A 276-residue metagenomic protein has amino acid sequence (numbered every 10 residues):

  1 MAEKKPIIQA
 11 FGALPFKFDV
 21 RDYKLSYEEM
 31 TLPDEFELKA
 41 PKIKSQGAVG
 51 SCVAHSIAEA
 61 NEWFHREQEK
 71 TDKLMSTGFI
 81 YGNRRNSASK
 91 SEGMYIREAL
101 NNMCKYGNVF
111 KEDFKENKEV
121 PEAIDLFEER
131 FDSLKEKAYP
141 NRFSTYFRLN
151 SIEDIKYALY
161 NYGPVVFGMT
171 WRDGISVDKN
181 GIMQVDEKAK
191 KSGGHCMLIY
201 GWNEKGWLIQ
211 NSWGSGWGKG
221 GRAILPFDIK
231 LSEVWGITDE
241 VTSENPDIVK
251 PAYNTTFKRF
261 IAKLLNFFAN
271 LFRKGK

Functional and structural regions predicted by a protein language model:
M1-M75, S91-F114, K250-Y253: Structured alpha-helical subdomains that flank or immediately precede key functional sites
A2-K4, A58-E62, N86-Q210, S215-R259: Predominantly the structural core of cysteine protease catalytic domains
Q9, L14-F16, D125, E129 (+2 more regions): Short non-domain terminal segments
P15, V20-D22, F131, F147 (+1 more regions): Prokaryotic Sec-type signal peptides and long signal-anchor helices with extended Leu/Ile/Val-rich h-regions
K73-S87: Acidic helix-start/capping segments at beta-turn-to-alpha-helix junctions
T256-K276: Short, low-complexity, charged amphipathic interaction modules
